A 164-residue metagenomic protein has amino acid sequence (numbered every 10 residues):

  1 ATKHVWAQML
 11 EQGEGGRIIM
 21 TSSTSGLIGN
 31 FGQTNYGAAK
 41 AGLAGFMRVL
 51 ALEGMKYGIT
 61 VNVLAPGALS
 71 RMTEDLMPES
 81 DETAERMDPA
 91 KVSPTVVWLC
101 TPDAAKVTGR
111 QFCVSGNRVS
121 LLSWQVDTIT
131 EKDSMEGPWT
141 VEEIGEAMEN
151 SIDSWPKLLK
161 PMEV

Functional and structural regions predicted by a protein language model:
A1-Q12, A51-L52: Amphipathic alpha-helical dimer-interface segment in Rossmann-like NAD(P)H-dependent oxidoreductases
T2, A39, M47: Active-site helix of classical SDR
M9-L10, I28-G32, G54-M55: Flexible, glycine/small-residue catalytic loop immediately N-terminal to the helix bearing the conserved Tyr-Lys
S23: Residue(s) in the substrate-gating loop at a strand-loop-helix junction that position the organic substrate next
G26-G29, T34-G42: The catalytic Tyr-X3-Lys active-site helix of short-chain dehydrogenase/reductase
A44, A51-L69, K106-V114: Conserved Rossmann-fold SDR core element
V61-E79, V141-E142: C-terminal beta-strand-loop-alpha-helix "lid" module of Rossmann-like NAD(P)-dependent dehydrogenases
V63, E82-V164: C-terminal helical subdomain
